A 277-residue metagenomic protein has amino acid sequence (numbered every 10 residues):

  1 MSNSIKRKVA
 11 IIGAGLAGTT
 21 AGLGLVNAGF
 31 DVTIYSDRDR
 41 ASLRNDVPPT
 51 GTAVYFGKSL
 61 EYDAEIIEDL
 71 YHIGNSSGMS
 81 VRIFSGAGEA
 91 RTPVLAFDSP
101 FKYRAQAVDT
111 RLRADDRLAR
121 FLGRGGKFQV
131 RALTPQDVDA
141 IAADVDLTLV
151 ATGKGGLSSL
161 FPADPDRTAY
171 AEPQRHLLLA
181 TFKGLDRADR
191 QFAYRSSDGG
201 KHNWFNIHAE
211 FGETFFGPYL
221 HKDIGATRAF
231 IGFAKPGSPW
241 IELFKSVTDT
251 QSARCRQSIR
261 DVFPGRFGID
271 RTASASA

Functional and structural regions predicted by a protein language model:
N3-A17: Beta1/beta-strand and adjacent pyrophosphate-binding region of the FAD-binding site in flavoprotein oxidoreductases
I12, D144-G155: Short hydrophobic core segments
I12-A14, V26-P48: Glycine-rich FAD pyrophosphate-binding loop
D39-G88: N-terminal FAD cofactor-binding segment of flavoenzymes
V54-Y55, P100-D116, A151, L157-S158 (+3 more regions): Short beta-strand to alpha-helix junction loop
A105-F128, A142-A143, L147: Helical element adjacent to the flavin cofactor pocket in flavoenzyme catalytic cores
P162-W204: Central beta-strand plus flanking loop segment that forms part of the substrate or channel wall within the catalytic
W204-S276: Conserved FAD/dinucleotide-binding core of flavoprotein oxidoreductases
